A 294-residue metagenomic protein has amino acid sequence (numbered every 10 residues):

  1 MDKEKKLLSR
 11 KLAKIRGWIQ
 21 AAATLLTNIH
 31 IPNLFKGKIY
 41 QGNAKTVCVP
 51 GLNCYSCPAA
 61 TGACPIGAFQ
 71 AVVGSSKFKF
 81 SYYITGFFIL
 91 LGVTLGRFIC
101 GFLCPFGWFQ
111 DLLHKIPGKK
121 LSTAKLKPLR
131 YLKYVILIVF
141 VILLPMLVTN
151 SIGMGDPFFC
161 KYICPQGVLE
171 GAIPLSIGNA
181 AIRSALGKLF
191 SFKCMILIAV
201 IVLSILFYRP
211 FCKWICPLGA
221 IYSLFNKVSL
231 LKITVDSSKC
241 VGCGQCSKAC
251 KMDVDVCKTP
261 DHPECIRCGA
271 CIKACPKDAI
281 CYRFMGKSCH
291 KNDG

Functional and structural regions predicted by a protein language model:
M1-C257, P263-G294: Non-ligating segments of multi-cofactor redox enzymes
